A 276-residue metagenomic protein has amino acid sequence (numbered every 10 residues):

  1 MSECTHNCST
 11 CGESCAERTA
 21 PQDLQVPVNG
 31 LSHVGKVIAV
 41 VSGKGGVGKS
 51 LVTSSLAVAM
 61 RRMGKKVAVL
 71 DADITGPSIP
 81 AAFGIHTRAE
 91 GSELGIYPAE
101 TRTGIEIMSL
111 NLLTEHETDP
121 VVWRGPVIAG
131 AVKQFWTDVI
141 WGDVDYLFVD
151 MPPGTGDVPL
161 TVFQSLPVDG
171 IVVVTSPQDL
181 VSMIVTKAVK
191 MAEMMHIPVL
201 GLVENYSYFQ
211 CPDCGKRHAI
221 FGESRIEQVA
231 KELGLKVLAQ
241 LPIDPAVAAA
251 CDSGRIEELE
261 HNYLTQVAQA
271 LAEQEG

Functional and structural regions predicted by a protein language model:
M1-Q22, V189-G276: C-terminal lobe/tail of nucleotide-utilizing enzymes
N29-G35: Phosphate-binding P-loop
V34, G45, D71, I79 (+7 more regions): Residue-level signature of catalytic and energy-coupling elements of molecular machines, predominantly ATP/GTP-dependent
K36-I74, V189: Walker A/P-loop phosphate-binding motif and the immediately C-terminal alpha-helix
K66-V67, A72-E117, V122, A129: Phosphate-binding loop that captures ATP/GTP phosphates
M108, V132, M151, Q164 (+2 more regions): Glycine-rich phosphate-binding loops of nucleotide-dependent enzymes
T114-V162: Phosphate-binding/switch loop-helix module in NTP-utilizing enzymes
G142-V149, T155-G156, P167-A188: Conserved Switch II/interswitch segment of TRAFAC-class P-loop GTPases
